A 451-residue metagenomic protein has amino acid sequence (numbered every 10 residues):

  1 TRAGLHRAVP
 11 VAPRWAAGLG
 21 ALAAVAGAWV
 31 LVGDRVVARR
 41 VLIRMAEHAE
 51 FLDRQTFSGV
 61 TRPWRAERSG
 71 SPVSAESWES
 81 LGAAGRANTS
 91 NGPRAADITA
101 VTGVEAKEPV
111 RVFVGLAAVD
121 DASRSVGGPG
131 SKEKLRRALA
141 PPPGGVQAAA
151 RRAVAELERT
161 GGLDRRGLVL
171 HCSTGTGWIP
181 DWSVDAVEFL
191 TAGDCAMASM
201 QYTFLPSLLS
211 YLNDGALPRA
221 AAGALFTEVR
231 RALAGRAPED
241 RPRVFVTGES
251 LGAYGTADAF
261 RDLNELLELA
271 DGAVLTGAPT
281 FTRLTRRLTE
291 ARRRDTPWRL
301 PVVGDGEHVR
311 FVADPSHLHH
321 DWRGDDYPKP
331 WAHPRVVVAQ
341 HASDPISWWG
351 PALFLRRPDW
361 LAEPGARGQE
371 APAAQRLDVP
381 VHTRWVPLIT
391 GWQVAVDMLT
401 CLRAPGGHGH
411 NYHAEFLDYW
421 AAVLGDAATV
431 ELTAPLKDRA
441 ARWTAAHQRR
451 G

Functional and structural regions predicted by a protein language model:
T1-P242, D262-G451: C-terminal His-loop and adjacent cap/lid subdomain of alpha/beta-hydrolase
V246-A253: Gly/Ala-rich beta-loop-alpha elbow adjacent to hydrolase catalytic centers
A253-N264: Short glycine-enriched nucleophile-adjacent loop and the immediately C-terminal alpha-helix near the catalytic center
